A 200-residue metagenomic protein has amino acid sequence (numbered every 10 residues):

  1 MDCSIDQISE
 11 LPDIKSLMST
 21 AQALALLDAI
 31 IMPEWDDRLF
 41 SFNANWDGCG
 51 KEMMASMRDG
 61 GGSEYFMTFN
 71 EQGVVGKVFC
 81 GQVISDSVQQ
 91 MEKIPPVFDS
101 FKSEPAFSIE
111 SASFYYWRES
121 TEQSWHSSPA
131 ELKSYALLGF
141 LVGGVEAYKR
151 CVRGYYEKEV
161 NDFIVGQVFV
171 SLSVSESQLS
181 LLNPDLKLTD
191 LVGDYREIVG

Functional and structural regions predicted by a protein language model:
M1-G62, E71, S87-G200: N-terminal domain-onset segments
F79-D86: Short, solvent-exposed aromatic-acidic interface loops
